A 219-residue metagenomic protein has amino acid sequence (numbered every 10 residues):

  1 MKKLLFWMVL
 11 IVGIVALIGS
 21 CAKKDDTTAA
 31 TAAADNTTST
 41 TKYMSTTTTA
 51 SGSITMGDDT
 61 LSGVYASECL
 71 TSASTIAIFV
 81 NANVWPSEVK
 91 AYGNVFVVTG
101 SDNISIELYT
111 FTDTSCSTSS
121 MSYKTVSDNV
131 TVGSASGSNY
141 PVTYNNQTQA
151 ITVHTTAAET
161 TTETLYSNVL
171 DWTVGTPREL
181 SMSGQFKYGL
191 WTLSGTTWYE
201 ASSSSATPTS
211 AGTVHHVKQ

Functional and structural regions predicted by a protein language model:
M1-M8: Bacterial N-terminal signal peptides that target proteins for export
L4, V15-G57: Bacterial Sec-dependent N-terminal signal peptides
V9-V12, D59: Small-residue packing motifs within transmembrane alpha-helices
G13-A16, T173: N-terminal regions of proteins, emphasizing targeting and processing segments when present
T48-L108: Short N-terminal edge-element motif at the start of the domain
L70-V80, F96-G195, P208-Q219: Contiguous, well-ordered beta-strand patches that form the walls/edges of small beta-barrel/beta-sandwich domains
T196-S205: Ser/Thr/Pro-rich, low-complexity mucin-like regions that serve as glycosylated stalks/linkers or repetitive adhesive
